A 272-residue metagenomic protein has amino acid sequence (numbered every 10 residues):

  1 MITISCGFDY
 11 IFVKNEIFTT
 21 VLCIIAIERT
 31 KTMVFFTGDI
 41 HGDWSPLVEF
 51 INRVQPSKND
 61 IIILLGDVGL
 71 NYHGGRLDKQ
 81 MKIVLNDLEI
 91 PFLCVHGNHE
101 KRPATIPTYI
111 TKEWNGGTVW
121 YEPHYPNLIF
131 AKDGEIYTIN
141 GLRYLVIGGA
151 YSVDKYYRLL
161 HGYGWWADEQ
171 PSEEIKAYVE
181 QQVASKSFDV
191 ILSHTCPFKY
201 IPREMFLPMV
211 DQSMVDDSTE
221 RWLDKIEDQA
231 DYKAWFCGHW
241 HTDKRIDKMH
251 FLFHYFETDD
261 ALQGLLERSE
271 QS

Functional and structural regions predicted by a protein language model:
D9-Y10: Intrinsic-disorder-associated, low-complexity terminal segments enriched in Asp/Asn/His/Tyr and depleted of Lys/Arg
N15-I17: Polybasic, lysine-rich low-complexity intrinsically disordered segments
T32-F35, I136-V146, D247-F251: Beta-strand-turn-beta hairpins that frame and shape the catalytic cleft of phosphate-ester-processing enzymes
T37, G42-I139, Q212, D216-T219 (+3 more regions): Core catalytic region of metal-dependent phosphoesterases/phosphodiesterases, especially metallo-beta-lactamase-like
H41-G42, G69-L70, H99-K101, G149-V153 (+3 more regions): Short, solvent-exposed loop/turn segments at secondary-structure junctions
P91-V95, I110-N115, K199-E270: Conserved beta-sheet core of the metallophosphoesterase superfamily
W120, P126, N140-D217: Active-site-proximal loop/helix segment associated with metal-binding centers of metalloenzymes
